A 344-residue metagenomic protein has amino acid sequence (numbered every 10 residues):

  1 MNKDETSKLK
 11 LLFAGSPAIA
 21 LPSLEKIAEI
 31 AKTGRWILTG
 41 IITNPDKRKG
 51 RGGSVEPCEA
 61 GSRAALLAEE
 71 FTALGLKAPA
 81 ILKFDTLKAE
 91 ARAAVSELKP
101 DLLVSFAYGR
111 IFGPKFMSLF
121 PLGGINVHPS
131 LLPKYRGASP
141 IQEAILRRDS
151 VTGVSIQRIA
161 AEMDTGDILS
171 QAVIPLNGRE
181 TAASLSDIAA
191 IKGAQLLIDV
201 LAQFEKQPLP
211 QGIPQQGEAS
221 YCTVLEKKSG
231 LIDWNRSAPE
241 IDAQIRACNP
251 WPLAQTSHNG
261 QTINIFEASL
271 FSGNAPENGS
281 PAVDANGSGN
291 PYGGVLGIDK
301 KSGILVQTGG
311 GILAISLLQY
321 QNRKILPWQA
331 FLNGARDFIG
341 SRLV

Functional and structural regions predicted by a protein language model:
M1-P252, Y320-N322, P327, L332 (+1 more regions): One-carbon transfer enzymes
N2-D4, N235-V344: An anion-binding loop in the catalytic cleft
